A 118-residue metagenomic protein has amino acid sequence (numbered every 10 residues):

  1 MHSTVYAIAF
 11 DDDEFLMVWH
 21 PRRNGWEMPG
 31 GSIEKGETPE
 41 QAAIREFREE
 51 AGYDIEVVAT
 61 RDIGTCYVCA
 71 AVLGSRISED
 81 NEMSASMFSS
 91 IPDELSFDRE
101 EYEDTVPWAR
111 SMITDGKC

Functional and structural regions predicted by a protein language model:
M1-F15: Conserved N-terminal beta-strand and adjoining loop/helix that marks the start of the Nudix/MutT-like hydrolase domain
A9, V68-V72, M87: Short, well-ordered beta-strand micro-motif
D12-D13, W19-G25, G64: Short, flexible beta-strand-to-coil junctions
T38-A42: N-terminal phosphate-binding loop and adjacent alpha-helix
R48, G52-I77: Active-site segment of metal-dependent pyrophosphate-handling enzymes, primarily the Nudix hydrolase catalytic core
N81-C118: Nudix hydrolase/Nudix homology domain
